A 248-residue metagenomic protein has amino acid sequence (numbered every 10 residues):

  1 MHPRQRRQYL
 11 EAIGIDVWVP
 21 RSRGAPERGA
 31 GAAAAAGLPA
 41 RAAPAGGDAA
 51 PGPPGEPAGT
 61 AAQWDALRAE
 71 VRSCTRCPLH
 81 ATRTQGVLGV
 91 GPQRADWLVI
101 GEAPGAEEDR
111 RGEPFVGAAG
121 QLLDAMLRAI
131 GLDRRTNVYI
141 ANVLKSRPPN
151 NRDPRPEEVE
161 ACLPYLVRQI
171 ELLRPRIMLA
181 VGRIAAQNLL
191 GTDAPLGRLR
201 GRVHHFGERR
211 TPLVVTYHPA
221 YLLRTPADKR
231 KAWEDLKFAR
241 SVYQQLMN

Functional and structural regions predicted by a protein language model:
H2-N248: A polyanion-binding, active-site-adjacent surface
